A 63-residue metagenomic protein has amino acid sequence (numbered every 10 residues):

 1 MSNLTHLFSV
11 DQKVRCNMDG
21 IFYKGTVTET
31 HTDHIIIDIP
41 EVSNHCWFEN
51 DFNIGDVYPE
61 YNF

Functional and structural regions predicted by a protein language model:
M1-V10: Mixed-charge, Lys/Arg-rich low-complexity intrinsically disordered regions
S9, H31, E49-F52: Compositionally biased, low-complexity intrinsically disordered regions
I21-T30: Short beta-strand-centered aromatic/proline hotspots
I35-P40: SH3/SH3-like beta-barrel fold
E41-F63: Intrinsically disordered, low-complexity, charged/polar segments
